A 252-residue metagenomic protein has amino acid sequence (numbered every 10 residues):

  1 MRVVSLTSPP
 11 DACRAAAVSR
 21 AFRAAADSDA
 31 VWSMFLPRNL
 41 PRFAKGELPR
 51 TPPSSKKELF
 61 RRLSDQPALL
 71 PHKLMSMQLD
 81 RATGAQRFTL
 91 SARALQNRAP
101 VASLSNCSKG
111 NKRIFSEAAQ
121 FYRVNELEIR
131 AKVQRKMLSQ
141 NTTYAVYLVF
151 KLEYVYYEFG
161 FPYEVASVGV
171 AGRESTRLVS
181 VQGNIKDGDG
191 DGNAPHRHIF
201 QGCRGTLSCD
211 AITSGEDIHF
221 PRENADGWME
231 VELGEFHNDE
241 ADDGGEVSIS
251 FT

Functional and structural regions predicted by a protein language model:
M1-A12, A21: The Skp1-binding helix-loop-helix core of N-terminal F-box domains in SCF E3 ubiquitin ligase adaptors
R2, R20-T252: Plant-skewed but cross-kingdom recognition/interaction modules and surfaces
A12-C13, V31: Secondary-structure boundary/capping residues
